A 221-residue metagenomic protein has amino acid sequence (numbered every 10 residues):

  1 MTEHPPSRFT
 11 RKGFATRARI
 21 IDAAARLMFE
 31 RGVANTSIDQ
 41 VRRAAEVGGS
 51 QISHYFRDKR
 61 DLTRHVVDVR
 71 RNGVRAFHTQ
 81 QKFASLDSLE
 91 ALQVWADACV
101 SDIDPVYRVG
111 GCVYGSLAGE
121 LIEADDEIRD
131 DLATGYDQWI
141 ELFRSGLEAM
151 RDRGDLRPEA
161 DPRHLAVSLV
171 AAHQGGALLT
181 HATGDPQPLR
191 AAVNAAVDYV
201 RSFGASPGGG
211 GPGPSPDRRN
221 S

Functional and structural regions predicted by a protein language model:
M1-A15, S206-S221: N-terminal intrinsically disordered/low-complexity leader segments
R19, A23, L27-D61, H65: Helix-turn-helix
H65, T79-G111, P162-L169: Hydrophobic alpha-helical connector segments
D68-R75: Short, basic, alpha-helical segments at the C-terminal edge of helix-turn-helix-like DNA-binding modules
S85, A124-D130, D137-L165, F203-G209 (+2 more regions): Hydrophobic alpha-helical bundle segments that form small-molecule/ligand-binding pockets
A91, V106-E127: Amphipathic alpha-helical segments used for helix-helix packing
D102-P105, A149, L169-Q187, Y199-G208: Amphipathic C-terminal alpha-helical segment
G110, G115, A160-L179, A195-Y199: Hydrophobic alpha-helical segments that form the core of small-molecule binding pockets and/or dimer interfaces
